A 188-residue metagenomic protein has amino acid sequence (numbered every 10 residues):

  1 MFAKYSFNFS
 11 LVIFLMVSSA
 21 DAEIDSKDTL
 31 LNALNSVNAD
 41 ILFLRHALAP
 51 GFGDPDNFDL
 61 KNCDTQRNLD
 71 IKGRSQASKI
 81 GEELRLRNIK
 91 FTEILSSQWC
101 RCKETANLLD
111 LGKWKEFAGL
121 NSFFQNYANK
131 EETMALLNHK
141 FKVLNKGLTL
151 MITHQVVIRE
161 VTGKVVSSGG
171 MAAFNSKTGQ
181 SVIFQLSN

Functional and structural regions predicted by a protein language model:
M1-F9: Bacterial N-terminal signal peptides that target proteins for export
N8-M16: Bacterial N-terminal signal peptides
S18-A22: Sec/Tat signal peptide C-region and signal peptidase I cleavage site
E23-Y127, K164-V182, L186-N188: Active-site-proximal alpha-helix that buttresses catalytic centers in soluble enzyme cores
A39-L42, G147-T153: Generic beta-sheet signal
A128-A135: Short, surface-exposed amphipathic charged segments that create phosphate/polyanion-binding patches used for binding
K142-G147, K177: A short, structured loop/turn motif at beta-sheet edges
